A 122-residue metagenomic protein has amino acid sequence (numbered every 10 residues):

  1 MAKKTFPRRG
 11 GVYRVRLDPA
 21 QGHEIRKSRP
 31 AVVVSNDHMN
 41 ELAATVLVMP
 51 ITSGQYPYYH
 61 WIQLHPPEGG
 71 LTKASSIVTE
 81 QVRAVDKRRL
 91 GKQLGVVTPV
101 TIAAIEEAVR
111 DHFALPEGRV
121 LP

Functional and structural regions predicted by a protein language model:
M1-P122: Conserved functional hotspots at enzyme active or ligand-binding sites that engage polyanionic ligands
